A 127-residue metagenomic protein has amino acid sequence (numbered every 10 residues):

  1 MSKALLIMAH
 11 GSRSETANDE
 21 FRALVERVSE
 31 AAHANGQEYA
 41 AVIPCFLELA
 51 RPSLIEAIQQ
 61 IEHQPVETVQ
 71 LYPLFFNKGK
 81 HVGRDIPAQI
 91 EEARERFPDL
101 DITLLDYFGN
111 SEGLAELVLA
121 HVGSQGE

Functional and structural regions predicted by a protein language model:
M1-E127: Active-site-proximal alpha-helix that buttresses catalytic centers in soluble enzyme cores
